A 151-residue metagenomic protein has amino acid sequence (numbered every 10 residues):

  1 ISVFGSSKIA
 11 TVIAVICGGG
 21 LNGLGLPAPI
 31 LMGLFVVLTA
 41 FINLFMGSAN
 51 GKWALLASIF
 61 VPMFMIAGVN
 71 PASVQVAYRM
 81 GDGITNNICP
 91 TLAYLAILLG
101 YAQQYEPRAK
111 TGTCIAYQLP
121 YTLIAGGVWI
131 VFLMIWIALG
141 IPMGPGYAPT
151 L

Functional and structural regions predicted by a protein language model:
I1-V12: Core transmembrane alpha-helical segments of multi-pass membrane transporters/permeases
F4, I42, M46, V128-W136: Alpha-helical membrane-inserting segments
G5, L26-I30, G83-I88: Structural signature of hydrophobic alpha-helical transmembrane segments
T11-G20, M143-L151: Membrane-interfacial helical/loop segments at transmembrane boundaries in membrane proteins
I13-V15, N50-M63, L92-Y105: Re-entrant/interfacial helical elements at transmembrane boundaries that shape and gate the permeation pathway
A14, G18-L26, G112-I115: Alpha-helical membrane-interface segments at transmembrane helix boundaries
L21-P62, I66-A67, A72-Q75: Hydrophobic alpha-helical transmembrane segments of multi-pass integral membrane proteins, predominantly secondary
M80-L151: Juxtamembrane and boundary regions of transmembrane helices in multi-pass small-molecule transporters and channels
